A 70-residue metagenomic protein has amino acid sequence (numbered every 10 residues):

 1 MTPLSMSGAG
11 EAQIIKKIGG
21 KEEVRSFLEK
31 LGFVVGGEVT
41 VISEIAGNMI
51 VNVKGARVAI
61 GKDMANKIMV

Functional and structural regions predicted by a protein language model:
M1-V35, T40-V70: Compact, glycine-rich, soluble single-domain proteins
